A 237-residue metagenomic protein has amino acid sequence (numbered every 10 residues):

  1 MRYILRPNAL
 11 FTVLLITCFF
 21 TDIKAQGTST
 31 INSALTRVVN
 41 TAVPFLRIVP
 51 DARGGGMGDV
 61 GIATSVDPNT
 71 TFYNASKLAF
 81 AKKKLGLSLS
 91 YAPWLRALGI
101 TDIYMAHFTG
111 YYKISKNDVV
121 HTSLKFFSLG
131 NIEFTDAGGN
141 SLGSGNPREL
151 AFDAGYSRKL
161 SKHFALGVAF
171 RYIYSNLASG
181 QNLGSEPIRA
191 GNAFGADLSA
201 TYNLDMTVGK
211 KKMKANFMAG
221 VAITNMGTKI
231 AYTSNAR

Functional and structural regions predicted by a protein language model:
M1-N40: Cleavable N-terminal export/targeting peptides
Q26-R237: Subset of outer-membrane beta-barrel
